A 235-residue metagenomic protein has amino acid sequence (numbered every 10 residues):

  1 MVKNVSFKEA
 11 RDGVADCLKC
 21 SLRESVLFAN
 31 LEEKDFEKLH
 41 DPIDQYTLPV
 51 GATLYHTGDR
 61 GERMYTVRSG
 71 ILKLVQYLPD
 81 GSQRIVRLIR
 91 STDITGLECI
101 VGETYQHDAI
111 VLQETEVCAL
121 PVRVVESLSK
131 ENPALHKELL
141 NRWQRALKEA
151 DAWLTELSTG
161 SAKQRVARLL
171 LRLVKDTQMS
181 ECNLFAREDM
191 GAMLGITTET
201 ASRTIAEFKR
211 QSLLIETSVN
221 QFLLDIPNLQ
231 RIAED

Functional and structural regions predicted by a protein language model:
M1-P49, I94-T95, C99-I100, E131: Cyclic nucleotide-binding regulatory module and flanking cytosolic helices
G51, E62-V75, S91-T92: Glycine- and acidic-residue-biased ligand/ion/polar-headgroup-sensing regions
L54-D59: Short phosphate-coordinating micro-motif centered on Lys-Gly-acidic
M64, L88, A119, L184 (+1 more regions): Short aromatic/basic micro-patch
K73-R84: A short beta-strand-loop-beta hairpin characteristic of the jelly-roll/cupin
I85-K148: Cyclic-nucleotide recognition modules
Q113, K130-T198: Polybasic "coupling" helices that flank or enter modular domains
L171-D235: Phosphate-/nucleic-acid-contacting segments
